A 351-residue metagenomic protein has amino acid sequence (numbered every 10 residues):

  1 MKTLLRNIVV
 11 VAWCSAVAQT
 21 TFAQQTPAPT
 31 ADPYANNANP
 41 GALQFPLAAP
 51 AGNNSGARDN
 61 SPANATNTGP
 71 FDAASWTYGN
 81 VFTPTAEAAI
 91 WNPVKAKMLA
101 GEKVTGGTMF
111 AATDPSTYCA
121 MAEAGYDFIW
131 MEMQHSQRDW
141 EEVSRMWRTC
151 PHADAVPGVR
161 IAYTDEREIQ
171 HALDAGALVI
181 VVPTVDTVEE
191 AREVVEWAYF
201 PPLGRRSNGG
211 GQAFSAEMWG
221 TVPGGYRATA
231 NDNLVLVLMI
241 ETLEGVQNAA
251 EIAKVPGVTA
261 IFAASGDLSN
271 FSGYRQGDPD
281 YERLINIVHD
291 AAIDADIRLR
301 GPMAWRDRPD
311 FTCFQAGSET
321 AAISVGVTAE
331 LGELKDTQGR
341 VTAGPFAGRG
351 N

Functional and structural regions predicted by a protein language model:
N64-T108, T221-D232: N-terminal amphipathic alpha-helix/helix-capping segment at the start of soluble metabolic enzymes
A100-P115, G158, L234-Q247, S318: Active-site mouth loops of central-metabolism enzymes
G107, E132, I180, V194 (+3 more regions): Conserved, mostly hydrophobic/aromatic
M109-E123, Y163-H171, E244-K254, M303-A304: Short, acidic/polar
W140-E166, Q170, A198-L203, N231 (+1 more regions): Alpha-helix-loop-beta-strand connector modules within alpha/beta enzyme cores
R167, V179-V255: Conserved anion-binding
V181-E190, I261-F271, T312-L331: Glycine-rich phosphate-binding active-site loops on the catalytic face of alpha/beta enzymes
E189-L203, A321-G344: C-terminal helical cap(s) of enzyme catalytic domains, especially alpha/beta-barrels
